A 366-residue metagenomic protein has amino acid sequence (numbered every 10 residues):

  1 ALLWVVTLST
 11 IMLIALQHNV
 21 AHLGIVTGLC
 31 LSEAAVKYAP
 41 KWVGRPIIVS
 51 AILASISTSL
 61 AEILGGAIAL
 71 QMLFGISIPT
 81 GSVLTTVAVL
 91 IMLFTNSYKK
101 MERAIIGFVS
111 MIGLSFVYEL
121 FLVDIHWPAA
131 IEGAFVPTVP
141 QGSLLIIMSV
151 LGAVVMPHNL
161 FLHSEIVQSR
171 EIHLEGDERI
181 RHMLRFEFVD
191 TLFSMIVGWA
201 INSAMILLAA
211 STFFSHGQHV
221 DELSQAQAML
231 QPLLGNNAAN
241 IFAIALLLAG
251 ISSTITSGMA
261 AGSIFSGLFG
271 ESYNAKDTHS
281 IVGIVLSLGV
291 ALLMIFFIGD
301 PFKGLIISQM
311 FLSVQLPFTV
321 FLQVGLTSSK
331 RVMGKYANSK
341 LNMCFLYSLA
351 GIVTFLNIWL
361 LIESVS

Functional and structural regions predicted by a protein language model:
A1-H18, S32, V36, V43-G44 (+1 more regions): Extracellular loop-to-transmembrane helix junctions
M12-V26, V167-E171, G176, I196-Q225: Extracellular/periplasmic helix-exit of transmembrane alpha-helices
H18-V43, I68, H216-Q231, A261 (+1 more regions): Flexible loop linkers connecting adjacent transmembrane helices in multi-pass alpha-helical membrane transporters
H22, G44-G75, G81-T86, G250-F269 (+3 more regions): Hydrophobic transmembrane alpha-helices that form the core helical bundles of multi-pass secondary transporters
V26-L53, L73-I78, L192, A228-A239: Transmembrane-helix boundary/entry motifs in multi-pass membrane transporters
K41-G44, P79-S82, F193, A239 (+2 more regions): Loop-to-transmembrane helix boundary motifs in multi-pass membrane proteins
A104-G107, S263, D277-V282, G304-V353 (+1 more regions): C-terminal membrane-solvent junction of multi-pass transporters and transport-like membrane proteins
V109-V136, I147-V167, L322-R331, L356-V365: Hydrophobic alpha-helical segments and their helix-loop junctions in multi-pass secondary transporters
